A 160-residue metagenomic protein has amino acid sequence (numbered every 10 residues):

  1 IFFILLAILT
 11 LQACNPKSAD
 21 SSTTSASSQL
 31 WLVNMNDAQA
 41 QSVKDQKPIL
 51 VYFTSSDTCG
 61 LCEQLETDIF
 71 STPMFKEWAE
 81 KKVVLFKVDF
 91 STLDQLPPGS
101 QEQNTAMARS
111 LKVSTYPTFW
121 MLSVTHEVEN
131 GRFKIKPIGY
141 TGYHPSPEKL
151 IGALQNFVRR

Functional and structural regions predicted by a protein language model:
I1-L9: Sec-dependent N-terminal signal peptides
L11-A13: C-terminal motif of bacterial Sec signal peptides marking the signal peptidase cleavage site
N15-K17: Bacterial signal peptide processing site
W31-I49: A short beta-strand-turn-helix
W31-L32, F75-E102: Thiol-based oxidoreductase modules, predominantly thioredoxin-like and allied folds used for disulfide exchange
D45-C59, F119: Short active-site neighborhood of thiol/selenol oxidoreductases, capturing the structured segment around
C62-W78: Typically the conserved alpha-helix immediately C-terminal to a functionally engaged Cys/Sec in thioredoxin-like
D68, A106-S110, S114-R160: Non-catalytic, surface beta->alpha helical segment in thiol-disulfide oxidoreductase systems
